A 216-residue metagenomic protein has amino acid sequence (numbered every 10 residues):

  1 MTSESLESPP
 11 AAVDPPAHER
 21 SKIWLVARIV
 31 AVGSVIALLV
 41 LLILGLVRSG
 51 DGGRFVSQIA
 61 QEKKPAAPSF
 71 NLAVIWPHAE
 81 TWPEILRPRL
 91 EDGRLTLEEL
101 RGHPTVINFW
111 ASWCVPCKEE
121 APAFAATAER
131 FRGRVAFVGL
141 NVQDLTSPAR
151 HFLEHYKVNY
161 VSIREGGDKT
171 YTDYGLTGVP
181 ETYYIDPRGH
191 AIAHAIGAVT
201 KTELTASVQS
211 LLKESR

Functional and structural regions predicted by a protein language model:
M1-L86, R216: N-terminal targeting signals for export/organelle localization
R28, H151-V158, R164-R216: Thiol/disulfide oxidoreductase modules built on the thioredoxin-like
F70, A79-T81, L95, F109-W110 (+3 more regions): Conserved hydrophobic/aromatic "anchor" residues that stabilize well-ordered secondary structure elements
I75, R89, I185-D186: Short, acidic, Ser/Thr-enriched surface-loop or helix-capping motifs
L95-T96, I192: Generic structural signal for well-ordered beta-strand positions
R101, F109-E129: Conserved redox-active cysteine motifs that mediate thiol-disulfide chemistry, especially di-cysteine Cys-X(1-2)-Cys
V106-I107, F137: Hydrophobic beta-strand anchors of alpha/beta hydrolase catalytic cores
E119, T127-G167, V179: Conserved segment of the thioredoxin-like fold in thiol-based oxidoreductases
